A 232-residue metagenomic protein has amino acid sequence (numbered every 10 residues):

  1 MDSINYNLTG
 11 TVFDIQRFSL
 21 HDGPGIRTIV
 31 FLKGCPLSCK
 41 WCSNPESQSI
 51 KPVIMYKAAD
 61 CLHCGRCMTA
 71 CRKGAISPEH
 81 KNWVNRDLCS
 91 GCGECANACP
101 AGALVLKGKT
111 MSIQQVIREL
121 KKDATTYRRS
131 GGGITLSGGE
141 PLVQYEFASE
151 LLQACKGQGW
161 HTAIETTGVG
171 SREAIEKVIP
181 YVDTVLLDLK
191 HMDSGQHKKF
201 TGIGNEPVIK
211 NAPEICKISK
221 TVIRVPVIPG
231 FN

Functional and structural regions predicted by a protein language model:
M1-I26, C216, P229-N232: Auxiliary Fe-S-binding modules of radical SAM enzymes
T11-F13, E79, E165-V169: Short gly/ser/thr-rich secondary-structure transition/capping motifs
V12-R66, N82-G91: N-terminal pre-triad scaffold of radical SAM enzymes
G25-R27, E79-K81, A101, G131-G133 (+1 more regions): Short, solvent-exposed beta-strand edge segments and adjacent coil->beta transition regions
C39, C61, C71, C89-C95 (+4 more regions): Hydrophobic packing within well-folded, soluble alpha/beta domains
K40-S47, R66-V84, E94-K109: Iron-sulfur cluster-binding cysteine motifs and their immediate structural context in ferredoxin-like electron-transfer
D87-L88, K109-Q115: FAD-binding FR-type
Q114-N232: Conserved AdoMet/S-adenosylmethionine-binding subsite of the radical SAM
